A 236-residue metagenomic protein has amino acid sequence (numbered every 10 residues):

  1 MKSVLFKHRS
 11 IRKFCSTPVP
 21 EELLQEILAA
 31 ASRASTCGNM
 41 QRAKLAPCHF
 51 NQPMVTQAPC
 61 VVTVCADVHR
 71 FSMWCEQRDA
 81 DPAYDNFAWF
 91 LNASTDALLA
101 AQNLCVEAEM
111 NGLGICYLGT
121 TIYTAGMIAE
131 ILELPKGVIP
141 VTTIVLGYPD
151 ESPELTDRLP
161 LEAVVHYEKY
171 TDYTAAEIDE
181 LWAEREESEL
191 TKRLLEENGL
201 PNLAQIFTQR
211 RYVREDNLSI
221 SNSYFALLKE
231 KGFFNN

Functional and structural regions predicted by a protein language model:
M1-N236: Acidic, surface-exposed loops and disordered segments
